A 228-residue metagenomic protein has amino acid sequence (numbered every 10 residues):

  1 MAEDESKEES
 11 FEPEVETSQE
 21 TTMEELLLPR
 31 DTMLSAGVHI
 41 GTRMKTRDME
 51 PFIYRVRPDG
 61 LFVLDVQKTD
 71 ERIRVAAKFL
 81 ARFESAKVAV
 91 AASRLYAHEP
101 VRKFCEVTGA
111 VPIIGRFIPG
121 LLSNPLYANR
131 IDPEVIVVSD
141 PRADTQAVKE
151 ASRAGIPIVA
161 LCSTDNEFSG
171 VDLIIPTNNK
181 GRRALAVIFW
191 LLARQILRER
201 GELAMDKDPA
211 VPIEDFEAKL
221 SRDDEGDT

Functional and structural regions predicted by a protein language model:
A2-I213, E217, R222: Ribosome large-subunit tunnel/peptidyl-transferase-proximal elements
E225-T228: Long, largely alpha-helical accessory region at the distal end of helicase-like NTP-driven motors
